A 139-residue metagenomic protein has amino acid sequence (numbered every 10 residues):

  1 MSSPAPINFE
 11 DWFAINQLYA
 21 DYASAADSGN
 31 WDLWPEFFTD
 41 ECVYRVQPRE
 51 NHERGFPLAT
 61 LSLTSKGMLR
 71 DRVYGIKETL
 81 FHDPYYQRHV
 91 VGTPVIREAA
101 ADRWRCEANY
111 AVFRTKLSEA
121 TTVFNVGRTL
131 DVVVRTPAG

Functional and structural regions predicted by a protein language model:
M1-N30, E36-D40, Q47: Short, low-complexity N-terminal intrinsically disordered segments enriched in polar/charged residues
S3, R88-V90, V95-G139: A beta-strand edge to alpha-helix "cap/lid" segment located at domain peripheries
I7-E10, P57, T64, T121: A structural signal for alpha-helical segments
F13-N16, A25, T60, G67 (+1 more regions): A generic "alpha-helical surface" signal
D21-S24, K77-P84, L117-S118: Short helix-to-loop capping/linker segments positioned immediately adjacent to catalytic or ligand/cofactor-binding
Y22, W34, L69, C106 (+1 more regions): Hydrophobic pocket/interface hotspot
A25-L33, D83-Y85, A138-G139: Surface-exposed helix-capping loop/turn segments at secondary-structure junctions
D40-N109: A solvent-exposed, acidic/Ser-Thr-rich amphipathic alpha-helical stretch
